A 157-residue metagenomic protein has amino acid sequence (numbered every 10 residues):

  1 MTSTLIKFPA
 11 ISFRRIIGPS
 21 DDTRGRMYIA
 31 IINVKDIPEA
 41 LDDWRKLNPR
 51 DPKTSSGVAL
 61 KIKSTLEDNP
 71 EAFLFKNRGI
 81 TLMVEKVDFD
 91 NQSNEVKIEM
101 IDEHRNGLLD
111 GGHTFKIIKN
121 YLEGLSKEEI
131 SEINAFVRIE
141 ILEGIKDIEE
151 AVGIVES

Functional and structural regions predicted by a protein language model:
M1-F75, D90, V96, N106: N-terminal extension/subdomain marker
L82-D88: Short, flexible beta-strand-to-coil junctions
D88-N91, V96-S157: Basic- and aromatic-enriched surface patches that contact anionic nucleotides/nucleic acids
